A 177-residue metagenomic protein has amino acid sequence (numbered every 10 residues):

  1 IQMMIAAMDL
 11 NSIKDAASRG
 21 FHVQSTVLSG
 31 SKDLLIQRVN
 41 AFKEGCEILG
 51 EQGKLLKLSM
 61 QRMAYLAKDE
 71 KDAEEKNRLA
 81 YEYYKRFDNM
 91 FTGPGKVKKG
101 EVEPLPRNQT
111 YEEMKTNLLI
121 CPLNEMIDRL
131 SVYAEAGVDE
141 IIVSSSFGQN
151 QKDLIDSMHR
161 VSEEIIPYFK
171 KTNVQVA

Functional and structural regions predicted by a protein language model:
I1-F21, D33-I36, N40, E47-I48 (+2 more regions): Internal, glycine-rich beta/alpha segment that forms the wall or movable "lid" of small-molecule/cofactor binding
M3, A16, F42, A73 (+3 more regions): Conserved, mostly hydrophobic/aromatic
M3-A6, V23-T26, L56-R62, I141-V143: Hydrophobic faces of well-ordered beta-strands that scaffold small-molecule active sites in alpha/beta enzyme cores
A17-Q24, G137-D139: Glycine-enriched alpha-helix->loop->beta-strand junction motifs that scaffold or abut catalytic
L28-K32, S144-I155: Glycine-rich, proline-tolerant flexible connector loops at the mouths of alpha/beta enzymes
D33-V138, K170-Q175: An alpha-helical appendage that flanks or caps ligand/catalytic pockets
K68-D72, K152-R160: Short glycine/threonine-rich loop-to-helix capping motif typified by GTGT followed within a few residues by an Asp-Pro
M158-Q175: Alpha-helix-loop-beta-strand connector modules within alpha/beta enzyme cores
